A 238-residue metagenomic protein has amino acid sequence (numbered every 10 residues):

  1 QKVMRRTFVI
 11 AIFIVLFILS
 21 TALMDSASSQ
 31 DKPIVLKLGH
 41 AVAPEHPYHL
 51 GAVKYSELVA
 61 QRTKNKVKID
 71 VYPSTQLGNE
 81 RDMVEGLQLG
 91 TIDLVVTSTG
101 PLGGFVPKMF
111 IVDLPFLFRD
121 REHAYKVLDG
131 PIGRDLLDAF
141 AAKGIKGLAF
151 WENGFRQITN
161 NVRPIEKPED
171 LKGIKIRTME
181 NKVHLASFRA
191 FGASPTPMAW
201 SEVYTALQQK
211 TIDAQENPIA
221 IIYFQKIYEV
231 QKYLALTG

Functional and structural regions predicted by a protein language model:
Q1-V35: Short, low-complexity disordered leader/linker segments with a strong preference for bacterial N-terminal type II
S20, D135-L136: A short hydrophobic/aromatic micro-motif that marks alpha-helical segments and, especially, helix-coil
S28-H123, P131-I132, D138-G238: N-terminal secretory/targeting leader peptides
